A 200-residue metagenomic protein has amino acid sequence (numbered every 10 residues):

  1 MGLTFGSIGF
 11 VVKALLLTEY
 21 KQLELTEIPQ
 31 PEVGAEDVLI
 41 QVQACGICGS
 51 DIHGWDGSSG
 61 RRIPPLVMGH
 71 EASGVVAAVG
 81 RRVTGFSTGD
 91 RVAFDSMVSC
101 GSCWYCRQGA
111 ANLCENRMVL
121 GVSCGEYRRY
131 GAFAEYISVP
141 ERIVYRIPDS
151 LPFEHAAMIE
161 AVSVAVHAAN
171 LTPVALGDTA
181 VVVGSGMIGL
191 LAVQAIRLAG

Functional and structural regions predicted by a protein language model:
G2-S73, E135: Short N-terminal strand-loop motif that marks the start of NAD(P)H/FAD-dependent oxidoreductase cofactor-binding domains
F10, G34, S87-T88, P140 (+1 more regions): Residue-level preference for short coil/turn positions at secondary-structure junctions
P31-C45, S58-R107, P148-S150: Glycine-rich beta-strand-centered segment in the early N-terminal region that forms part of a ligand/cofactor-binding
Q41-A44, P140, G184: A secondary-structure boundary/capping signal
C48, G85, D95-Y145, D149: Cysteine-cluster motifs in flexible loop/terminal segments that predominantly coordinate metals
V67, E71, A132, I159-V164: Conserved active-site and cofactor/substrate-binding residues in soluble primary-metabolism enzymes
L151-G200: Mid-domain Rossmann-like dinucleotide-binding core that forms the NAD(H)/NADP(H) cofactor-binding site
